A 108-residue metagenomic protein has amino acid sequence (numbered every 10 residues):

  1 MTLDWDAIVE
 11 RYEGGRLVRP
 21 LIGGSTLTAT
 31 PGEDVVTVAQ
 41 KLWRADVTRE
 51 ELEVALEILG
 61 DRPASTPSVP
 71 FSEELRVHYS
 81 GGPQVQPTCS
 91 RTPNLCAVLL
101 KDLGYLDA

Functional and structural regions predicted by a protein language model:
M1, R44-V47, P67, T88 (+1 more regions): Non-membrane alpha-helical secondary structure
M1-D61: Long, low-complexity, charged/polar intrinsically disordered regions in eukaryotic proteins
L52-T88: Short acidic, hydrophobic short linear motifs in intrinsically disordered regions
Q84-D102: Short amphipathic alpha-helical interaction segments
